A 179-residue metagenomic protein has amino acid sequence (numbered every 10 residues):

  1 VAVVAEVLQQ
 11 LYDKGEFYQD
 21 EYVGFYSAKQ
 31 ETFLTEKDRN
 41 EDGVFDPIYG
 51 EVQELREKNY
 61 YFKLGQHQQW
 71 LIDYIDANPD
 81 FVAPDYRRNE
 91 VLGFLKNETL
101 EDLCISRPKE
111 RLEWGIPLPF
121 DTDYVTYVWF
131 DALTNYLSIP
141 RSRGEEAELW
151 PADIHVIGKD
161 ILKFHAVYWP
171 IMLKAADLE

Functional and structural regions predicted by a protein language model:
V1-E16: Feature captures the FAD/FMN-dependent oxidoreductase FAD-binding
A2-A5, T32-K37, K96: Short alpha-helical interface elements
A2-V3, I48-Y49, L55-E179: Structured secondary-structure scaffolds
K14-Q19, N78-V82: Short, polar/flexible loop-turn hinges at active-site or ligand-entry regions and domain interfaces
E16-Q68, I72: Cys/His-rich short segments
